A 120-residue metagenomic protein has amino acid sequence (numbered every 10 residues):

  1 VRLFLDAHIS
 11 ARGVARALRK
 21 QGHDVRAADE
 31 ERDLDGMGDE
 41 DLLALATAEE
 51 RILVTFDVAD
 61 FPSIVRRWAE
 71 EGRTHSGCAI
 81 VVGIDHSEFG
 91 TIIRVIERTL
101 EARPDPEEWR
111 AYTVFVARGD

Functional and structural regions predicted by a protein language model:
V1-Q21, R32-L34, E40-L43, S63-D120: Acidic, PIN/NYN-like endoribonuclease modules and their adjacent C-terminal/linker elements
Q21-A27: A generic structural motif
D29, D57, V82: Short beta->alpha connector loops at strand-helix junctions that form conserved, small/polar/Pro-enriched
D39, L45-V65: Acidic, metal-binding active-site segment of PIN/NYN-like and related structure-specific nucleases
